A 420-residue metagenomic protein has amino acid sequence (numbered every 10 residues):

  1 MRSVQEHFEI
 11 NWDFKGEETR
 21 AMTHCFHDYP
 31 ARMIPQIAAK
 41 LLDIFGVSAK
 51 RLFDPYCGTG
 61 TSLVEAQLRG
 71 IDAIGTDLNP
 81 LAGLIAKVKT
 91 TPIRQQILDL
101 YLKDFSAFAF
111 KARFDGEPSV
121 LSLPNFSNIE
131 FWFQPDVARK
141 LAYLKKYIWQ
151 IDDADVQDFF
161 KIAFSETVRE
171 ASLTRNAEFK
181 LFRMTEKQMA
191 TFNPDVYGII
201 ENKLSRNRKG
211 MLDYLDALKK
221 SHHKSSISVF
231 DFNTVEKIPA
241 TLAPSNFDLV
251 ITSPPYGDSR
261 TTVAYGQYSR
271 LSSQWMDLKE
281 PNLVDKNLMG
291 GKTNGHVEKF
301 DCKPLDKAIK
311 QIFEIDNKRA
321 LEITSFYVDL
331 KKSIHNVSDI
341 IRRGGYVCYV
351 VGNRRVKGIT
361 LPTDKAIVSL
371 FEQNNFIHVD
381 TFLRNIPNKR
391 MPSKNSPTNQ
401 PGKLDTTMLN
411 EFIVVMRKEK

Functional and structural regions predicted by a protein language model:
M1-V47: S-adenosyl-L-methionine
H24-D28, L123-Q134, R319-V328, V350-K365: Acceptor-substrate binding/catalytic loop of class I
I34, L41-F110, E201-A240, L249-K292 (+4 more regions): Conserved S-adenosyl-L-methionine
I44-S48, L68-R69, I74-T167: Non-catalytic nucleic-acid substrate-recognition regions in nucleic-acid-modifying enzymes
A138-T252, G257-Y265: SAM-dependent nucleic-acid methyltransferase catalytic core
Y256-N336: SAM-dependent methyltransferase catalytic-core segment centered on the flexible catalytic loop and adjoining short
R342, N374, P397-K420: Core SAM-dependent methyltransferase catalytic element
G345: Glycine-centered, small-residue-biased loops immediately flanking beta-strands in adenine/cofactor-binding cores
